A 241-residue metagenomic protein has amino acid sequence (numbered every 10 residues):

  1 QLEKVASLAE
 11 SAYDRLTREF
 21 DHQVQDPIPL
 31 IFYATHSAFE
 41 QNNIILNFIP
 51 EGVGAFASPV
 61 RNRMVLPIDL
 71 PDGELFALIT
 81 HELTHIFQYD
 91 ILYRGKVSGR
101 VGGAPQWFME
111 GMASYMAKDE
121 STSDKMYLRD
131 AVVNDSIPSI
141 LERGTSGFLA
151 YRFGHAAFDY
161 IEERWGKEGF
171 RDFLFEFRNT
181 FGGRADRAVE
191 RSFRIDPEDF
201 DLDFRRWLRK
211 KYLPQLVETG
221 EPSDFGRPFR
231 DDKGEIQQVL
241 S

Functional and structural regions predicted by a protein language model:
Q1-S98, A104-P105, T122-D124, L141-E142: Juxtacatalytic substrate-recognition/specificity segment
E3, L16, M112-E120, D130-P197: Active-site-proximal alpha-helical
L8-S11, T145, F175-S241: Beta/coil-rich, acidic/histidine-enriched accessory regions frequently appended to metallopeptidases
R18-Q25, E163, K167-F170, D224-G226: Surface-exposed helix-capping loop/turn segments at secondary-structure junctions
D21, Q25, Y93, T122 (+4 more regions): Residue-level recognition of short, structured coil/turn motifs that connect secondary structure elements
S37, G52, I91, G99-E142 (+1 more regions): Post-HExxH zinc-binding segment in Zn-dependent metallohydrolases
